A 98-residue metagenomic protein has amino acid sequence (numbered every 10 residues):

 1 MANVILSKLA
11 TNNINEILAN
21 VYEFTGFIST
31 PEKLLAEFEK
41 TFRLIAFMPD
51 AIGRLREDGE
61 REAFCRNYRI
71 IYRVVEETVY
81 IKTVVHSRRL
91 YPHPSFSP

Functional and structural regions predicted by a protein language model:
M1-L35: Arg/Lys-rich, positively charged N-terminal/basic patches that mediate binding to nucleic acids
A10, F38, Y72: GIY-YIG nuclease signature motif recognition
L18, E39-F42, R89: Residue-level detector of secondary-structure transition/capping positions
L18, T25, A46-P49, G53 (+1 more regions): Short amphipathic alpha-helical interaction/hinge segments
G26, T30-K33, R54-E57, C65 (+2 more regions): Solvent-exposed interaction patches of small proteins and small membrane subunits
E39-C65: A short, surface-exposed loop/turn module that caps and links secondary-structure elements
C65-R69, R73-P98: Enriched for short, Lys/Arg-rich terminal
